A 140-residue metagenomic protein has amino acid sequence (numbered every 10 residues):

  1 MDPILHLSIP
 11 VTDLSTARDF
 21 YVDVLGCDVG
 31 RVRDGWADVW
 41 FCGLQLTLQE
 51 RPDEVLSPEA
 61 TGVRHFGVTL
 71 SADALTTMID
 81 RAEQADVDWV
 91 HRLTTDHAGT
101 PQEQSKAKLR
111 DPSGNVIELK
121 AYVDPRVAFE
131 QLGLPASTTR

Functional and structural regions predicted by a protein language model:
M1-P3, E59-V63, P101: Short glycine-enriched loop/turn motifs at secondary-structure junctions
M1-S15, H65-F66, L70, V123-R140: N-terminal beta-strand motif that seeds the catalytic metal site of vicinal oxygen chelate
S8-T47: Core segments of cupin and vicinal oxygen chelate
L14-S15, F66-V116: Vicinal oxygen chelate
D28-R33, T94-H97, A121-V127: Conserved catalytic-core motifs of GNAT/GCN5-like acyltransferases
T47-Q49, K108, E118-K120: Conserved beta-strand in the GNAT
V55-S57: Short, charge-rich, low-complexity interaction segments located in flexible loops at or near secondary-structure
